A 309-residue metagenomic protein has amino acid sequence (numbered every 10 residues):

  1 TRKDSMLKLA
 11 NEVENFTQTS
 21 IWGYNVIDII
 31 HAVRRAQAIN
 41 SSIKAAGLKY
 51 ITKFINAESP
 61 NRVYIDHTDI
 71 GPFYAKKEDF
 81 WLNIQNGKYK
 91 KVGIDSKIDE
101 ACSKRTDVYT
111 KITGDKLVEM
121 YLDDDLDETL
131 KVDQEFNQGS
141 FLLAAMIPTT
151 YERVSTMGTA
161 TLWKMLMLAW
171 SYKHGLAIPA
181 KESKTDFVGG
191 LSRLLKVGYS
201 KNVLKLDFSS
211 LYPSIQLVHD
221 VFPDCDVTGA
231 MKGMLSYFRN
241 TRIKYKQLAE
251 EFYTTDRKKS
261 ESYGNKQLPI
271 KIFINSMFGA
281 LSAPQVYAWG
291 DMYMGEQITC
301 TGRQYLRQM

Functional and structural regions predicted by a protein language model:
T1-L126: Active-site-proximal helix-loop-helix substrate-binding element of RNase H-like nuclease domains
V33, T52, N56, D133 (+3 more regions): Hydrophobic residues within well-ordered, non-membrane alpha-helices that form the packing/core of soluble catalytic
A57-S59, A177, F222: Short coil/loop linkers at secondary-structure junctions
G71-H219, S260-Q308: Common nucleic-acid-contacting/processivity interface regions adjacent to the catalytic cores of nucleic-acid enzymes
D220-G229: Cytochrome P450 catalytic domain signature, combining two hallmark sequence patches
L235-F252, I270: Non-transmembrane amphipathic alpha-helical segments
Y253-R257: Charged, low-complexity interaction regions
